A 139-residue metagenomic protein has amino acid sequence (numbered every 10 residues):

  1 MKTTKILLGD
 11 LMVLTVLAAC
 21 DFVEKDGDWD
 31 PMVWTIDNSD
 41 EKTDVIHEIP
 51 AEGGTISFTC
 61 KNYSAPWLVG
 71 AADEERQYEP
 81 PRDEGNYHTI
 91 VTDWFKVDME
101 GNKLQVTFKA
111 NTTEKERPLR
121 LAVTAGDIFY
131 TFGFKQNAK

Functional and structural regions predicted by a protein language model:
M1-C20: Sec-dependent bacterial lipoprotein signal peptides
L14-K42: Bacterial Sec-dependent N-terminal signal peptides
W34, K42, G53-K103: Surface-exposed binding patches on compact interaction domains or structured appendages
V45, I56, Y130-F132: Short beta-strand segments
H47-E52: Short, solvent-exposed loop/linker segments at the N-terminal edge of repeated beta-sheet extracellular domains
N102-T112: Short, hydrophobic beta-strand segments
E114-D127: A short beta-strand micro-motif common to beta-rich folds, especially ectodomain repeats
I128-K139: C-terminal edge beta-strand
